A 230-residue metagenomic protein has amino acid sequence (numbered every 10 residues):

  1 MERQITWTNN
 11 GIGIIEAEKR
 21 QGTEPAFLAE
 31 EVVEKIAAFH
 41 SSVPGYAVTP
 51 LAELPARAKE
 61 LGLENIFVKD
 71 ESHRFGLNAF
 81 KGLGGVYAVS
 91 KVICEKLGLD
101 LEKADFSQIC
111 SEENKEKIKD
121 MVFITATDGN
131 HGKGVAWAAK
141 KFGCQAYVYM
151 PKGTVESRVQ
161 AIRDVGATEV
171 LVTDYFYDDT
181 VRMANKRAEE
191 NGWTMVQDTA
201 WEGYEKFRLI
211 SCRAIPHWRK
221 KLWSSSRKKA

Functional and structural regions predicted by a protein language model:
M1-A230: PLP-dependent amino-acid enzyme catalytic core
